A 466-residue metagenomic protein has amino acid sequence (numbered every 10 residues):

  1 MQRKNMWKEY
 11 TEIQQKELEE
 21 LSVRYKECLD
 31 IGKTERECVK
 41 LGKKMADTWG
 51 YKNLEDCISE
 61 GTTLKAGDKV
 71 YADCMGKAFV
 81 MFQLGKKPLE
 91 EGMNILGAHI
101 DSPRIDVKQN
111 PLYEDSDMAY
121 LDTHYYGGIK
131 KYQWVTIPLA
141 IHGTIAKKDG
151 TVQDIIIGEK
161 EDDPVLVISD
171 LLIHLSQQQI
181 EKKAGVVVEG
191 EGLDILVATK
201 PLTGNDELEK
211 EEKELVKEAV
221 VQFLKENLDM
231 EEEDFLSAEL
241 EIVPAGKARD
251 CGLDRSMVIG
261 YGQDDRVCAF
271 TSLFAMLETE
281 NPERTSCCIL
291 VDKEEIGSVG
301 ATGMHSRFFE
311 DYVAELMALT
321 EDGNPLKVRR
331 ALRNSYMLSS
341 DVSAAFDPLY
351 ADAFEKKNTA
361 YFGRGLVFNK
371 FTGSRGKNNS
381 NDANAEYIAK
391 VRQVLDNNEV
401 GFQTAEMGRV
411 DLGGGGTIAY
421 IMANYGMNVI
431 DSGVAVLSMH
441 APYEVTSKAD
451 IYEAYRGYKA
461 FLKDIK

Functional and structural regions predicted by a protein language model:
M1-K466: N-terminal hydrophobic/helix-forming segments and targeting peptides
